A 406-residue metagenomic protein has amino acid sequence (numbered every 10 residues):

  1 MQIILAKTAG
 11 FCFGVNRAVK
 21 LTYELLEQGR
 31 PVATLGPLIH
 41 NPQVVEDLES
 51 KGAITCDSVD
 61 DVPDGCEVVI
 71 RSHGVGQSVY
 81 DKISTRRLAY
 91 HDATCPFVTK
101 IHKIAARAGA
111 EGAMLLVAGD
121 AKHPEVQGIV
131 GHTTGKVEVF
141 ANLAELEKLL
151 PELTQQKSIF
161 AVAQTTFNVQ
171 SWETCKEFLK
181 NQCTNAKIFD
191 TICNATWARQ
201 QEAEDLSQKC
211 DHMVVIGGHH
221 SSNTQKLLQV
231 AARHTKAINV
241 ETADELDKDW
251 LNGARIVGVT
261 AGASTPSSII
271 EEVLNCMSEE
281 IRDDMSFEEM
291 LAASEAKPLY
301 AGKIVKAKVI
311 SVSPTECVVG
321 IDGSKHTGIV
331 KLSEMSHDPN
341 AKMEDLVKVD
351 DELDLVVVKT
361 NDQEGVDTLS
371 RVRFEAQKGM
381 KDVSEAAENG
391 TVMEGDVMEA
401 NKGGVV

Functional and structural regions predicted by a protein language model:
M1-E280: The feature marks the mature, well-folded catalytic cores of soluble enzymes
E279-V406: Single-stranded RNA-binding regions, centering on S1/OB-family and related RNA-binding modules
